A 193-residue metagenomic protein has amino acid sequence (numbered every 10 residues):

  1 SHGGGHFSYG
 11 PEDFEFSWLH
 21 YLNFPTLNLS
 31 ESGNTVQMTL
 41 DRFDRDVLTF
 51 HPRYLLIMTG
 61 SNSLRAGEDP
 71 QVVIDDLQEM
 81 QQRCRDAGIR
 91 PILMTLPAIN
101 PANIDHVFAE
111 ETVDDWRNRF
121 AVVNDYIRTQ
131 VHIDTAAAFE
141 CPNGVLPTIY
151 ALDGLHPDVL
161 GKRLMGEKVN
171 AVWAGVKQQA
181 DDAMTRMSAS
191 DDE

Functional and structural regions predicted by a protein language model:
S1, N28-N34, L56-L64, Q78 (+2 more regions): Cell-envelope and extracellular/periplasmic
S1-S32, Q37, R42-H51: Serine-esterase "nucleophile elbow" of acetyl-processing enzymes
F7, V36-D75, A98-P101: Oxyanion-hole/transition-state-stabilizing segment in secreted/luminal serine hydrolases and related acyltransferases
T39, R128-V131, P147-E193: Histidine-centered active-site loop/cap adjacent to the catalytic His in serine esterases/O-acetyl transfer systems
P70-E79, W116, F120: Charged helix-capping and loop-helix junction motifs
D86-P91: A short helix->loop->beta-strand "cap" motif at the edges of active sites that frequently abuts
P101-A137: Substrate-gating cap/lid alpha-helix
